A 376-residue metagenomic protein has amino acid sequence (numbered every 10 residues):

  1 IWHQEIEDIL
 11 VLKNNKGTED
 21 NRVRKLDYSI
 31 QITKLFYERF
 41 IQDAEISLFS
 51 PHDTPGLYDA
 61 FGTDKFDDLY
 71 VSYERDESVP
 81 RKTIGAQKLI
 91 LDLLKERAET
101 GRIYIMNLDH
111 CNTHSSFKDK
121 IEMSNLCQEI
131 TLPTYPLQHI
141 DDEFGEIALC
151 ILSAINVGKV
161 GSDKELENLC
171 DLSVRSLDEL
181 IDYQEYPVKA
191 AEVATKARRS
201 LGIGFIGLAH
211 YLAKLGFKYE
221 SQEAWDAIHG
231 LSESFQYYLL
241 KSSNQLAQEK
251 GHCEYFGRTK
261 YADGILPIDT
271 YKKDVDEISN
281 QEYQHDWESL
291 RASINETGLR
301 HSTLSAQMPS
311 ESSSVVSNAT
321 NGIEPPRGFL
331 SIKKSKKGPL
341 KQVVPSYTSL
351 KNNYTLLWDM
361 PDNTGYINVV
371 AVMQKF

Functional and structural regions predicted by a protein language model:
I1-F376: Long, C-terminal-biased catalytic regions of enzyme "large/alpha" subunits
